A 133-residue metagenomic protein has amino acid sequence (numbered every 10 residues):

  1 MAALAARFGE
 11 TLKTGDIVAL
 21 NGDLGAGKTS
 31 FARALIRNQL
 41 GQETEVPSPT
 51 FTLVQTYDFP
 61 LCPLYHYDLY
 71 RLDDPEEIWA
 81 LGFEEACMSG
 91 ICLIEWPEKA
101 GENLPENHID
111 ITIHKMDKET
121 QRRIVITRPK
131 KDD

Functional and structural regions predicted by a protein language model:
A2-T11: Pre-Walker A adenine-sensing motif
I17-A19: Short hydrophobic/aromatic beta-strand immediately N-terminal to the Walker A/P-loop
N21-D23: P-loop (Walker A) phosphate-binding loop of NTP-binding proteins
K28: Conserved lysine of the Walker
Q42-T56: Short beta-strand-centered segment that lines the nucleotide-binding/catalytic pocket of NTP-utilizing
T56-F83: Mid-chain, well-packed structural core segment of small domains
D74-W79, F83-D133: Short phosphate-coordinating micro-motif centered on Lys-Gly-acidic
